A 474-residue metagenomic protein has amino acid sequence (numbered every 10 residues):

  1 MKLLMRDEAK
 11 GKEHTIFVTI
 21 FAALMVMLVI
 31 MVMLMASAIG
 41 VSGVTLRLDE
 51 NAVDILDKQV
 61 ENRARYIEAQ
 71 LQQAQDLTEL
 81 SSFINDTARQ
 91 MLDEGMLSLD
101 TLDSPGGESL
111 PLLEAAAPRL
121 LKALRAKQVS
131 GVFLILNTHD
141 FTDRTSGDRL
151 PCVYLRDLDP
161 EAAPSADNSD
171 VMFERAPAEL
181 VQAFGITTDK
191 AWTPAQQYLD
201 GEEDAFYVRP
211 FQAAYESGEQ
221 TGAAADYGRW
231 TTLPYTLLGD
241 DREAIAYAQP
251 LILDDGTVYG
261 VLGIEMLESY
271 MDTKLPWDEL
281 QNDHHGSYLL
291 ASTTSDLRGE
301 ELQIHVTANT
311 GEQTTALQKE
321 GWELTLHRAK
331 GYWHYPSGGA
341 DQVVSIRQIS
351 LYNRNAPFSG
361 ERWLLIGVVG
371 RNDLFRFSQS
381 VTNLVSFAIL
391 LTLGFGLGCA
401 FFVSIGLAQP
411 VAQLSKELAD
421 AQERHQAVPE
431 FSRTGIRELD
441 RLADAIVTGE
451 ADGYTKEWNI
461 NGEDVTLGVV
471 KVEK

Functional and structural regions predicted by a protein language model:
M1-I55, Q59, R89: Extreme N-terminal signal-anchor transmembrane helix of membrane signaling/transducer proteins, especially in bacteria
M25-I30, A291-T293, L364-A421: Cytoplasm-proximal transmembrane signaling helix
I39-S82, G107: Juxtamembrane membrane-water interface segments immediately C-terminal to a transmembrane helix
E68, Q72-E114, S130-F141: Extracellular/periplasmic ligand-binding regions of membrane signal-transduction receptors
A115-L120, V261-V306: Solvent-exposed, extracytoplasmic
E174-G263: Extracytoplasmic/periplasmic ligand-binding sensor regions of membrane-associated signaling proteins
D241-E268, N309-N383: Extracellular/periplasmic juxtamembrane segments that couple receptor/chemosensory ectodomains to their
I405-T434, A443-E450: Membrane-proximal alpha-helical signal-transduction linkers
